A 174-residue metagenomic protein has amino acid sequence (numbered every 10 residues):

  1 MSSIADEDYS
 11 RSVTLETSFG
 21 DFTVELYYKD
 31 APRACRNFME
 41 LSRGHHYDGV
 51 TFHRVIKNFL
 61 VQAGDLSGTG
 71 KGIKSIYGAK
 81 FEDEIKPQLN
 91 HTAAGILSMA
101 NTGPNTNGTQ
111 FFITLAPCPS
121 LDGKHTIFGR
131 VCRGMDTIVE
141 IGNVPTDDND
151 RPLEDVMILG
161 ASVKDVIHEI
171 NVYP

Functional and structural regions predicted by a protein language model:
M1-P174: Cyclophilin-like peptidyl-prolyl cis-trans isomerases
